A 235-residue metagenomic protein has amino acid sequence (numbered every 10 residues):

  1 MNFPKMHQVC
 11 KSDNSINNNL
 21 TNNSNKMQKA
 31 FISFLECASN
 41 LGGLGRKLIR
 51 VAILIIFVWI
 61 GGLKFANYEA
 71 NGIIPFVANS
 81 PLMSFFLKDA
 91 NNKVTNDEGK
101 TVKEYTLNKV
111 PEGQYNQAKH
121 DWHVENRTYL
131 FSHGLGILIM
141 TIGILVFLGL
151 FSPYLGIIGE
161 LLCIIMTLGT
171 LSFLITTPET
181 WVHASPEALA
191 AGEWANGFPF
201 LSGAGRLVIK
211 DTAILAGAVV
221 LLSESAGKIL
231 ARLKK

Functional and structural regions predicted by a protein language model:
N2-K235: Membrane-interface extramembranous regions
